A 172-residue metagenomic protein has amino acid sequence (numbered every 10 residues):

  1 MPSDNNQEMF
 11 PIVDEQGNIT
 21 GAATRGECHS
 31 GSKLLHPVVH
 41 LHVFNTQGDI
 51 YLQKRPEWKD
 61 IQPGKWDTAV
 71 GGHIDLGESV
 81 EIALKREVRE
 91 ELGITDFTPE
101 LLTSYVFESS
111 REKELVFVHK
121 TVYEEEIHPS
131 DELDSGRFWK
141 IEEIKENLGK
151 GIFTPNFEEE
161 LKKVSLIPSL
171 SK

Functional and structural regions predicted by a protein language model:
P2-H40, F44-T46: Acidic, metal-coordinating catalytic segment for phosphate/diphosphate chemistry, firing primarily on the Nudix
E27, G64, L76, T103 (+1 more regions): Nudix hydrolase/Nudix homology domain
V38-V70: A glycine-rich, hydrophobic loop/mini-helix early in the fold
Y51-L52, A69-L101: The catalytic Nudix box helix
R55-E57, R86, R137: Short, cationic motifs built from Arg/Lys/His that form the positively charged side of catalytic pockets
